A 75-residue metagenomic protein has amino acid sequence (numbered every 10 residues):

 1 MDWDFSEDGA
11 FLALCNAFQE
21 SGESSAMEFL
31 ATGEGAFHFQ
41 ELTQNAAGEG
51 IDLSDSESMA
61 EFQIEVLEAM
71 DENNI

Functional and structural regions predicted by a protein language model:
M1-F29: N-terminal acidic leader/helix
M1-W3, E68-I75: Short intrinsically disordered terminal tails
F18-L67: Acidic, low-complexity, intrinsically disordered interaction modules
